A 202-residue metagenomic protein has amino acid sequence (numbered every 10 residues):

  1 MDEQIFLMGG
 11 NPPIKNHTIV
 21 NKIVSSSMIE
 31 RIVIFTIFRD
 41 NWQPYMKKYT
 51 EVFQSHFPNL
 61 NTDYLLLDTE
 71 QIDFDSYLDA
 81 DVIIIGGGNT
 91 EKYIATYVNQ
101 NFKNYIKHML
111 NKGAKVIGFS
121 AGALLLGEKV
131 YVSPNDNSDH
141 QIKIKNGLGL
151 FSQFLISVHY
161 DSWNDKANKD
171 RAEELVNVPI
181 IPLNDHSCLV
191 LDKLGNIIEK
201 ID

Functional and structural regions predicted by a protein language model:
M1-V82: N-terminal beta1-alpha1 cap of cysteine-dependent amidohydrolase-like domains
L7, V82-G86, I117-G118, L155-I156: Structural motif
G9, G87-G88, G118, G122 (+1 more regions): Glycine-centered flexibility sites
G9-P13, N61-L65, Y93-T96, N135 (+1 more regions): Short, flexible loop segments at the rims of nucleotide/cofactor-binding pockets, characterized by
P12, R39, N89, A123 (+1 more regions): Short, glycine/serine-rich, charged loops/turns that create anion-binding and catalytic segments at active sites
I29-V33, G88-N89, S152: Short, surface-exposed connector motifs at secondary-structure boundaries
F35-R39, D63-S76, I85-A114: Non-catalytic interaction surface on structured domains
D79, I94-K115, G122-D202: Active-site-adjacent pocket-lining segments in enzyme domains
